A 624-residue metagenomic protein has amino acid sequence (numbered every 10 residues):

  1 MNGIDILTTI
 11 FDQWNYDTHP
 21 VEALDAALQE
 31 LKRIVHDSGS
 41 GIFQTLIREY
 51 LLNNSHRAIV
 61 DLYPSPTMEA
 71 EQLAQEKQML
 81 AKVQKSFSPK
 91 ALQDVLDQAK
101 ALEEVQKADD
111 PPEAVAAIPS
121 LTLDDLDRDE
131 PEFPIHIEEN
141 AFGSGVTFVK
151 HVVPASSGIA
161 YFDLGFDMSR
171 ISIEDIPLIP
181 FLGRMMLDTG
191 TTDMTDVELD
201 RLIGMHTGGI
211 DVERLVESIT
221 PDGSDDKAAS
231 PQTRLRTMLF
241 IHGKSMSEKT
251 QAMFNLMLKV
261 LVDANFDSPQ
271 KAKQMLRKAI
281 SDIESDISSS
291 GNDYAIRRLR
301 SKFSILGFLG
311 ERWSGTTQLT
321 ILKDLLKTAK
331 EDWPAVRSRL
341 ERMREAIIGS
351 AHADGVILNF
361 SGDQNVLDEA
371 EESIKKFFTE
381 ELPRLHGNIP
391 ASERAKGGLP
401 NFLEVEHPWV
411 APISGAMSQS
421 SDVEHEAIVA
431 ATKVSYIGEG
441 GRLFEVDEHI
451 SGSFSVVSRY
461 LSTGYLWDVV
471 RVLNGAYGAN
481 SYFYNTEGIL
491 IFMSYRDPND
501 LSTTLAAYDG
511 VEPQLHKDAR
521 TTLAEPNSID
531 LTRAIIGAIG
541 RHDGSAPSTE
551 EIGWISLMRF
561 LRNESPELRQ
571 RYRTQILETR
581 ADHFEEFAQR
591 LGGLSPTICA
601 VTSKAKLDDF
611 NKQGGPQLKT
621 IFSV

Functional and structural regions predicted by a protein language model:
M1, W14-V21, L31-G39, S55 (+9 more regions): M16/insulysin-pitrilysin zinc metalloprotease superfamily fold
M1-V152, D293-L403, V410, A416-S418 (+3 more regions): C-terminal regions of mature proteins
I10-F11, G204-E217, G438-F444, S458-N499 (+2 more regions): A structural supersecondary motif
H19-A27, S55-H56, G158-F162, P177-G183 (+9 more regions): Short acidic (Asp/Glu) and glycine-rich catalytic loops that position anionic groups and cofactors
A27, G39-I42, L178, L199 (+8 more regions): Stable alpha-helical elements in mature extracytoplasmic
E130-P177, A430-S435, F444-V446, D468: Active-site-adjacent "gating/activation" loops or surface patches in catalytic cores
D167-M253, Q270-K273, Y460-V469, L473 (+1 more regions): M16/MPP (pitrilysin/insulinase) zinc-metallopeptidase core fold and M16-derived inactive scaffolds
